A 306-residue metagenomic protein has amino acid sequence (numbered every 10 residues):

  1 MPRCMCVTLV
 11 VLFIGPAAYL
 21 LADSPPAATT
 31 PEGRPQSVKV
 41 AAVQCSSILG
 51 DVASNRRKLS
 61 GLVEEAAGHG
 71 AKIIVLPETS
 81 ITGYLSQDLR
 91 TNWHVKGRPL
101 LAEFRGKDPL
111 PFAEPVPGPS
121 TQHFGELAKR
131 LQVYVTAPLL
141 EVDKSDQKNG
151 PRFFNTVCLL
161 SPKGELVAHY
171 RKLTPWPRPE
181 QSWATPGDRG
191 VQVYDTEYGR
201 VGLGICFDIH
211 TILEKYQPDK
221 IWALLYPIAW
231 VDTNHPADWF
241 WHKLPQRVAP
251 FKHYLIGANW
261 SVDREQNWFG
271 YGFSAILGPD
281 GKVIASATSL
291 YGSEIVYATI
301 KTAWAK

Functional and structural regions predicted by a protein language model:
M1-C4: Positively charged n-region of N-terminal signal peptides that target proteins for export
C6-Y19: Bacterial N-terminal signal peptides
L20-A22, A27: Boundary at the C-terminal end of the N-terminal hydrophobic targeting segment
T29-V40, V193-L203: Beta-strand-turn-beta hairpins that frame and shape the catalytic cleft of phosphate-ester-processing enzymes
V40, N149, L159-V167, A275-S286: Short, glycine-anchored, charge-dense loop/turn motifs used at functional sites
V52, G61-P162, V231-Q246, P250-H253: Cys-nucleophile CN-hydrolase/nitrilase-fold catalytic domain and related Cys-dependent amidase chemistry that acts on
A113-T136, I209-E294: CN hydrolase (nitrilase-like) catalytic-core segments centered on the catalytic cysteine and neighboring Lys/Glu
A113-V116, Q122, E126, E141-A223 (+4 more regions): Active-site catalytic loop in hydrolytic enzyme cores
